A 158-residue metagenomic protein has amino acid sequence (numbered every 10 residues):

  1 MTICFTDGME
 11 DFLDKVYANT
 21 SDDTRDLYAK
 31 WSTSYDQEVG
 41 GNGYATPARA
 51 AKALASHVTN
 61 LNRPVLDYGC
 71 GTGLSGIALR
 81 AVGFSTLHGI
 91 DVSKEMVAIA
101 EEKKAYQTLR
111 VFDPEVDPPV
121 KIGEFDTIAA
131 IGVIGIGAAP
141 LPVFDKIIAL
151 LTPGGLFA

Functional and structural regions predicted by a protein language model:
M1-T33: N-terminal, positively charged/glycine-rich alpha-helical extensions of SAM-dependent methyltransferases
D36-A51: Conserved SAM-binding loop and adjacent beta-strand
A53-N60: Glycine-rich helix-loop-beta junction characteristic of Rossmann-like nucleotide cofactor-binding loops
T59, E101, A138, T152: Short conserved AdoMet
R63, Q107, D126: Conserved acidic residues
L66-P118: Class I SAM-dependent methyltransferase SAM/SAH-binding core
D126-P140: A short SAM/SAH-binding and catalytic strip from SAM-dependent methyltransferases
P142-L156: A short glycine-rich, Lys/Arg-flanked "PGG" loop and its adjoining helix->strand segment in the class I
